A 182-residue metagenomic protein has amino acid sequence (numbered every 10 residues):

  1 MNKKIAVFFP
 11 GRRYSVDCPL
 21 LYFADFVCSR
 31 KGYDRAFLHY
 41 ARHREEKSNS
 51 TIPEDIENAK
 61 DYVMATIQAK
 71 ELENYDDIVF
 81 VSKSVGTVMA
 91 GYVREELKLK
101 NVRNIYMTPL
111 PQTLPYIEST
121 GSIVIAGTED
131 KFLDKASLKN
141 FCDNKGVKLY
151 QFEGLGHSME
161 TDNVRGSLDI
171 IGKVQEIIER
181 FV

Functional and structural regions predicted by a protein language model:
N2-N74: Serine-hydrolase catalytic machinery in alpha/beta-hydrolase-like enzymes
Y14, T128-L133, H157-S158: Acidic catalytic loop of the alpha/beta-hydrolase fold
L20-Y22, D130-C142: Short alpha-helix in the alpha/beta-hydrolase fold that links the catalytic acid
Y75-F80, N104: Conserved alpha/beta-hydrolase fold motif
F80-G91: Gly/Ala-rich beta-loop-alpha elbow adjacent to hydrolase catalytic centers
L99-P111, G121: A conserved short beta-strand
E118-S119, V124-A126, D130, L138: Short beta-strand/loop motif that positions the catalytic acidic residue of the alpha/beta-hydrolase fold
L155-I170: Catalytic histidine-centered segment of alpha/beta-hydrolase-like enzymes
